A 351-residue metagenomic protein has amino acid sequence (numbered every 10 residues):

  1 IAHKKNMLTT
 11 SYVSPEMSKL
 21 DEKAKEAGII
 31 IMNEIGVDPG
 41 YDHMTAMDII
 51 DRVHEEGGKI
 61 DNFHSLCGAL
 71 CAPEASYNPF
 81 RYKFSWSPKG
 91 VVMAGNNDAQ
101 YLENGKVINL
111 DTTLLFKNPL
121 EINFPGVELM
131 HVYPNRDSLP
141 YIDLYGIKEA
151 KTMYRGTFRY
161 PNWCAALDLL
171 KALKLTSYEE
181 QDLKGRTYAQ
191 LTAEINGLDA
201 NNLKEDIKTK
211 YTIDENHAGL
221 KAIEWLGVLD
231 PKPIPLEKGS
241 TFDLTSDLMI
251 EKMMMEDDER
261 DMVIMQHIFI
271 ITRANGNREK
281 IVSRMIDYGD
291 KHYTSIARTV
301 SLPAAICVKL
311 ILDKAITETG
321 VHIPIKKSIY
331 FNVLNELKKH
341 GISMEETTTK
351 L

Functional and structural regions predicted by a protein language model:
A2, T10-N33: Rossmann-fold NAD(P)-binding glycine/threonine-rich loop
N6-M7, V333: Extended, hydrophobic alpha-helical segments in both membrane/secreted and soluble proteins
S11-Y12, I35, C67, T348: Glycine-rich, histidine-containing beta strand-loop boundary motifs that form or position
E16-M17, D42, V300, A304: Conserved donor sugar-nucleotide recognition element shared by glycan-biosynthetic enzymes
K23-C71, V308: Adenosine-phosphate binding glycine-rich loop
E55-L351: C-terminal catalytic/substrate-binding lobe primarily of soluble NAD(P)-dependent oxidoreductases
